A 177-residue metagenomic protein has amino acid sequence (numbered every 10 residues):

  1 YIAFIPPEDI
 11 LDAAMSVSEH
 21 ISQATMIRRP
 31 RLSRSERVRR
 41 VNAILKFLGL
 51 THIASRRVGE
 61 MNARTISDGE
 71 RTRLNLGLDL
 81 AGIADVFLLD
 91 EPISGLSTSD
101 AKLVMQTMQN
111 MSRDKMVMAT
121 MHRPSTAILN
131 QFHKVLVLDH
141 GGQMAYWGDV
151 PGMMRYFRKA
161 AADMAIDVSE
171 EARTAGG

Functional and structural regions predicted by a protein language model:
A3-F4, E8, A13-P30, R40: Q-loop/switch helix immediately C-terminal to the Walker
S22, M26, S35-T51, S55 (+1 more regions): ABC ATPase nucleotide-binding domain helical subdomain, centered on the C-loop/LSGGQ "ABC signature"
L50, R56-L74, T98: ABC ATPase nucleotide-binding domain "signature motif"
L76, V104: Hydrophobic anchor residue at the start of the ABC signature
D79-L80: ABC ATPase C-loop
I83, S99, T107-H122: Conserved catalytic loops of ABC-family nucleotide-binding domains
F87-E91: Catalytic Walker B motif of ABC-type/P-loop ATPase nucleotide-binding domains
M121-A127, H133-G152, V168: H-loop (His-switch) and adjacent beta-strand-loop-beta switch element of ABC-type ATPase nucleotide-binding domains
